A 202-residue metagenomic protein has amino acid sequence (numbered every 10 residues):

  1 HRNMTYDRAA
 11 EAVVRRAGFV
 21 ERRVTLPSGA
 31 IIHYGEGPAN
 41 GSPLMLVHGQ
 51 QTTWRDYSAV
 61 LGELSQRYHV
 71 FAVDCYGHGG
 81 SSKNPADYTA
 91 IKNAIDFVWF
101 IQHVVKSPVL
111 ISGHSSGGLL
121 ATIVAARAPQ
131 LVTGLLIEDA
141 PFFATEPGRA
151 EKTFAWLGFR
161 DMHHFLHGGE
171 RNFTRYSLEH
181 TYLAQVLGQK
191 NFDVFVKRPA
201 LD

Functional and structural regions predicted by a protein language model:
H1-L44, Q66-Y68, W99, V105-S107 (+2 more regions): Alpha/beta-hydrolase fold catalytic core
P27-S28, G35, A72-S112, S116: Active-site loop/oxyanion-hole signature of alpha/beta-hydrolase fold enzymes
A30, G35-G80: Conserved HGGG/HGGXW glycine-rich cap/lid loop of the alpha/beta-hydrolase fold
W54, L131-V132: Core-facing hydrophobic residues within beta-strands of well-ordered domains
D56-S58, S81-D87, E146-R149: Conserved catalytic-core motifs of eukaryotic protein kinase domains, centered on the activation segment
G118-P129, L135: Short glycine-enriched nucleophile-adjacent loop and the immediately C-terminal alpha-helix near the catalytic center
A126, G134-G168: Flexible "cap/lid" loop of the alpha/beta hydrolase fold
E146-K152, H164-D202: Conserved alpha/beta-hydrolase catalytic His-Asp/Glu region
